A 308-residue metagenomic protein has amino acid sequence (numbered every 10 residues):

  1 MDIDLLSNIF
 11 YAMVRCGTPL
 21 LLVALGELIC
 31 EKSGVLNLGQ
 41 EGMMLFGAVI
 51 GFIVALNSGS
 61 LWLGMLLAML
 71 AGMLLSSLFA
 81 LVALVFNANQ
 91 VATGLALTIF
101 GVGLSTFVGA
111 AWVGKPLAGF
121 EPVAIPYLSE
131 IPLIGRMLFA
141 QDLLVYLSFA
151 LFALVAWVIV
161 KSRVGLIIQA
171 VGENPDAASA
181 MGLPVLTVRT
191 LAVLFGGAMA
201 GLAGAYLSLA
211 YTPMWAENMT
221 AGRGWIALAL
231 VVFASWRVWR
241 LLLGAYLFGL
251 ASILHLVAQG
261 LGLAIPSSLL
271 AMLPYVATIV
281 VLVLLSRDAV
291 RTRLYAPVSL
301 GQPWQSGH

Functional and structural regions predicted by a protein language model:
M1-V23, L36, I50, N57-L63: Membrane-interfacial amphipathic/re-entrant helices at transmembrane-helix boundaries
V23-A24, A48-F52, V102-T106, L147-W157 (+4 more regions): Hydrophobic core segments of alpha-helical transmembrane domains in multi-pass membrane transport and ion-translocation
G59-L104, S252: Alpha-helical transmembrane segments within multi-pass membrane transporters and channels
Q90-A92, A118-A124, Q141-L147, R189 (+4 more regions): Loop-to-transmembrane alpha-helix initiation sites
V102-K161, L261-L270, P297-H308: Transmembrane helix-bundle core of multi-pass membrane transporters and related energy-transducing complexes
M137-W215, V238-L243: Helix-loop-helix "hairpin" substructures at the membrane interface of multi-pass membrane proteins
V155, E173-T187, A258-H308: Cytosolic-side transmembrane-helix boundaries in multi-pass membrane proteins
Y211-Y275: Transmembrane alpha-helical segments in multi-pass inner-membrane proteins
